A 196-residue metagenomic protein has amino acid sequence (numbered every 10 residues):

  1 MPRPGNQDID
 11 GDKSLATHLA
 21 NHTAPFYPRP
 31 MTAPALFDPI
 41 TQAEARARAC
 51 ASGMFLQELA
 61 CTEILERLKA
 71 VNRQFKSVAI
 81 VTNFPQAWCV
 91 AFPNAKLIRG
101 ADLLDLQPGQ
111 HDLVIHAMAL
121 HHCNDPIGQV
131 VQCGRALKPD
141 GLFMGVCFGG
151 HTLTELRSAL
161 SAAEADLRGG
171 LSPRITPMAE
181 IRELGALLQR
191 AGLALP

Functional and structural regions predicted by a protein language model:
F26-T62: N-terminal, positively charged/glycine-rich alpha-helical extensions of SAM-dependent methyltransferases
F55-S77, A87: Conserved alpha-helix/loop element of class I SAM-dependent methyltransferases that forms part of the SAM/SAH-binding
P85-P93: Conserved SAM-binding loop of SAM-dependent methyltransferases across substrates and taxa, primarily the Class I
L104-V114: A short acidic, Gly/Pro-enriched loop at the edge of an enzyme's catalytic core that lines a small-molecule cofactor
M118-H121: Short catalytic micro-motifs in class I SAM-dependent methyltransferases
I127-L142: A short glycine-rich, Lys/Arg-flanked "PGG" loop and its adjoining helix->strand segment in the class I
V146-P196: Conserved catalytic/acceptor-binding region of the Class I
